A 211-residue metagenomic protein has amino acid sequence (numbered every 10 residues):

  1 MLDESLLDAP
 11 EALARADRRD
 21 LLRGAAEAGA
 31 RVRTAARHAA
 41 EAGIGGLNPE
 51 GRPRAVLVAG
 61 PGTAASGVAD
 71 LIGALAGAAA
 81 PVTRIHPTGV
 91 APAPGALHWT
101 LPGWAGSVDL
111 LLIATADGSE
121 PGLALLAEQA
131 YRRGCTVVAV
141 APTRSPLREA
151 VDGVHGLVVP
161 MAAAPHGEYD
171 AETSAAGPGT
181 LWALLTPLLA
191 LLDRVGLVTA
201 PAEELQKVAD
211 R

Functional and structural regions predicted by a protein language model:
M1-E41: Cofactor-/ligand-binding subdomain signature composed of acidic, glycine-rich, tryptophan-containing flexible loops
L13, I44, L205-V208: Generic structural signal of hydrophobic/aromatic residues within well-ordered alpha-helices of folded domains
E41-P53: Glycine-rich phosphate/diphosphate-binding loops that line cofactor/substrate pockets in enzymes
G51-D210: Glycine-rich phosphate-binding loops that contact phosphosugars or nucleotide phosphates
